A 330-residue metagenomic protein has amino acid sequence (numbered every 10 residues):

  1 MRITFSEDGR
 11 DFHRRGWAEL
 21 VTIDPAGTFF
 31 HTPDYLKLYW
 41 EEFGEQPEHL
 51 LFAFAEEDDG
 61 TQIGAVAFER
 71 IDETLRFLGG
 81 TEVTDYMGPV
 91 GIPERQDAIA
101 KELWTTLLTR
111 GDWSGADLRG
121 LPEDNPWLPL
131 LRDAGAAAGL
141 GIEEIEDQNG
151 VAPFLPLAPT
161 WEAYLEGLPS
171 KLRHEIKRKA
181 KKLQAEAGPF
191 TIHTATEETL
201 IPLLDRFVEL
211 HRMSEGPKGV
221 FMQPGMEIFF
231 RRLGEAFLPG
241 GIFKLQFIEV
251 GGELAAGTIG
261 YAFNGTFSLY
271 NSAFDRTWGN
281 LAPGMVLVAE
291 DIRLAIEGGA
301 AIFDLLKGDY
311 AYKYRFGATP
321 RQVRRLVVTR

Functional and structural regions predicted by a protein language model:
I3-D59, I63-R76, L121-A152, P156-N280: A conserved beta-strand-loop-helix scaffold within acyl/acetyltransferase catalytic domains
A26, R321-R324: Short amphipathic alpha-helical segments with coiled-coil-like heptad repeat character
D58, G79, P320, V327-V328: A signal for specific C-terminal beta-sheet/loop modules enriched in small/flexible residues with GP/PG/PP motifs
I63, R70-Q148, N264-F316, P320: Acyl-donor binding region in acyl/amide transferases
A116, G188, F243, R321-Q322: Secondary-structure boundary/capping residues
K182-A185, F316, V327-V328: Sequence-pattern detector for short linear motifs and compositional/periodic biases rather than a specific fold
L306-K307, V323-R330: Histidine- and aromatic-rich ligand-binding microenvironments
